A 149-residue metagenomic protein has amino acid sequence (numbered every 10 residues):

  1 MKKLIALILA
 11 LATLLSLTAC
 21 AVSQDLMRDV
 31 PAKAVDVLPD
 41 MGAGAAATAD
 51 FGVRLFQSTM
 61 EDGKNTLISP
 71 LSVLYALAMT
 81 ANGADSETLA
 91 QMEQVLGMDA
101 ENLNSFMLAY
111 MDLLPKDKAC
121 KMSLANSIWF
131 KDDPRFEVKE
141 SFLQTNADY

Functional and structural regions predicted by a protein language model:
L4-I8, C20-Y149: Extended, solvent-exposed regulatory segments
